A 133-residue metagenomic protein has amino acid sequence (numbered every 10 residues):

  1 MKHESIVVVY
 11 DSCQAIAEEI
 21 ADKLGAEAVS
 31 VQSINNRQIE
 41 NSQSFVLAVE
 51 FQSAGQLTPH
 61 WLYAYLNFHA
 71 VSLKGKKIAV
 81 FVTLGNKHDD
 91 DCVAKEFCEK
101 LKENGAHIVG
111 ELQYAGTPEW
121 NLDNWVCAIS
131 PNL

Functional and structural regions predicted by a protein language model:
K2-V29, I39-L133: FMN-binding flavodoxin-like domain, especially the glycine-rich phosphate-binding loop
